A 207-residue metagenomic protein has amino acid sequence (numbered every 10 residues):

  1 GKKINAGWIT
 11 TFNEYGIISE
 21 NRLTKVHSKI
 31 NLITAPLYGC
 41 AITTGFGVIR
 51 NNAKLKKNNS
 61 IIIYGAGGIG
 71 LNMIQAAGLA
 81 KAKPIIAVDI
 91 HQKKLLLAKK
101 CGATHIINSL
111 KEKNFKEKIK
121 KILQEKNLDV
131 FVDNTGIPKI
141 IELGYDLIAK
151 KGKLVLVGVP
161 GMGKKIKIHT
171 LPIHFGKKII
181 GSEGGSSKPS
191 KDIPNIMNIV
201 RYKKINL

Functional and structural regions predicted by a protein language model:
G1-L23: Glycine-rich phosphate/adenylate-binding loop and adjacent beta-alpha elements of nucleotide- or dinucleotide-binding
I4-F12, I30-N51, Y64-N72: A glycine-rich, Thr/Ser-enriched phosphate-binding loop motif common to dinucleotide/cofactor-binding enzymes
N51-K56, L123-Q124: Glycine-rich helix-loop-beta junction characteristic of Rossmann-like nucleotide cofactor-binding loops
I63-A66, G78-L143: Adenosine-nucleotide cofactor-binding segment
K116, K120-K121, E125, M162-L207: C-terminal substrate-binding/catalytic core of Rossmann-like NAD(P)-dependent dehydrogenases/reductases
I148-A149: Helix-to-beta-strand junctions that scaffold the AdoMet/dcAdoMet cofactor pocket in Class I SAM-dependent enzymes
G152-K153, K177: Glycine-centered, small-residue-biased loops immediately flanking beta-strands in adenine/cofactor-binding cores
V157-G158: Acidic carboxylate diad motif detector
